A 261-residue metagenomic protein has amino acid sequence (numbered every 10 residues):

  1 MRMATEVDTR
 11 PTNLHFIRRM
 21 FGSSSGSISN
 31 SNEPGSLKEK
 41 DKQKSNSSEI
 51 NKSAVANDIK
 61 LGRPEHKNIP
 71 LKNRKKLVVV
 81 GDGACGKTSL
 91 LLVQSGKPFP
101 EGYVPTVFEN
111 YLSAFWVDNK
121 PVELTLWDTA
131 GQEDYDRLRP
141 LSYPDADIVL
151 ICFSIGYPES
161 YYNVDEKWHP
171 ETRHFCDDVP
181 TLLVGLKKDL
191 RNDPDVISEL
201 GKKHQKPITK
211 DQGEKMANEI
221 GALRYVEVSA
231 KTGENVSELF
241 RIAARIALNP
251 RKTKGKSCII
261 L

Functional and structural regions predicted by a protein language model:
M1-K76: Short, flexible boundary segments at extreme N-termini or domain junctions of P-loop NTPases and their
K72-V80, V93-K97, N110-L261: Ras-like small GTPase catalytic G-domain
A84-C85: ATP-binding Walker
T88: Walker A/P-loop
G96-V104: Post-Walker A helix-loop "phosphate-sensing" segment adjacent to the P-loop in P-loop NTPases
V107: ATP-binding glycine-rich phosphate-binding loop
